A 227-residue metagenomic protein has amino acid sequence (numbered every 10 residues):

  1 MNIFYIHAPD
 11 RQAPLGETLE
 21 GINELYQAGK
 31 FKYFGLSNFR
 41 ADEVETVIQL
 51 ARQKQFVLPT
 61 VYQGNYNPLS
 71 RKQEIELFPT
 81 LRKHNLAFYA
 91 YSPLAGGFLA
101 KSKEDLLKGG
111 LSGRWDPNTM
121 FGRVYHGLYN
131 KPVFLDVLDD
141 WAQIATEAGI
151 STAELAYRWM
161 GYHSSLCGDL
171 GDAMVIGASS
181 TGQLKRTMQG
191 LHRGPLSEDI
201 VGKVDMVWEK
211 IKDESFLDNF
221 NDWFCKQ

Functional and structural regions predicted by a protein language model:
M1, P14, F34, Y62 (+7 more regions): Conserved, mostly hydrophobic/aromatic
M1-K72, E76: Glycine/proline-rich, positively charged, aromatic-decorated active-site loop/lid region on the catalytic face
L19-N23, V44-I48, F78, L138 (+3 more regions): Generic structural signal for well-ordered alpha-helices, preferentially at hydrophobic/aromatic core positions
K30, A51-T60, L81-Y89, S165-L166 (+1 more regions): Glycine-enriched alpha-helix->loop->beta-strand junction motifs that scaffold or abut catalytic
R40, Y66-S70, S92-K103, W159 (+1 more regions): Glycine-rich beta-alpha junction loops
Q49-A51, K103-L107: Short low-complexity, flexible loop/linker segments enriched in glycine and/or proline with clustered acidic
K83, L107-D136, D140-Q143, E147 (+2 more regions): Terminal-tail/helix-coil boundary detector
